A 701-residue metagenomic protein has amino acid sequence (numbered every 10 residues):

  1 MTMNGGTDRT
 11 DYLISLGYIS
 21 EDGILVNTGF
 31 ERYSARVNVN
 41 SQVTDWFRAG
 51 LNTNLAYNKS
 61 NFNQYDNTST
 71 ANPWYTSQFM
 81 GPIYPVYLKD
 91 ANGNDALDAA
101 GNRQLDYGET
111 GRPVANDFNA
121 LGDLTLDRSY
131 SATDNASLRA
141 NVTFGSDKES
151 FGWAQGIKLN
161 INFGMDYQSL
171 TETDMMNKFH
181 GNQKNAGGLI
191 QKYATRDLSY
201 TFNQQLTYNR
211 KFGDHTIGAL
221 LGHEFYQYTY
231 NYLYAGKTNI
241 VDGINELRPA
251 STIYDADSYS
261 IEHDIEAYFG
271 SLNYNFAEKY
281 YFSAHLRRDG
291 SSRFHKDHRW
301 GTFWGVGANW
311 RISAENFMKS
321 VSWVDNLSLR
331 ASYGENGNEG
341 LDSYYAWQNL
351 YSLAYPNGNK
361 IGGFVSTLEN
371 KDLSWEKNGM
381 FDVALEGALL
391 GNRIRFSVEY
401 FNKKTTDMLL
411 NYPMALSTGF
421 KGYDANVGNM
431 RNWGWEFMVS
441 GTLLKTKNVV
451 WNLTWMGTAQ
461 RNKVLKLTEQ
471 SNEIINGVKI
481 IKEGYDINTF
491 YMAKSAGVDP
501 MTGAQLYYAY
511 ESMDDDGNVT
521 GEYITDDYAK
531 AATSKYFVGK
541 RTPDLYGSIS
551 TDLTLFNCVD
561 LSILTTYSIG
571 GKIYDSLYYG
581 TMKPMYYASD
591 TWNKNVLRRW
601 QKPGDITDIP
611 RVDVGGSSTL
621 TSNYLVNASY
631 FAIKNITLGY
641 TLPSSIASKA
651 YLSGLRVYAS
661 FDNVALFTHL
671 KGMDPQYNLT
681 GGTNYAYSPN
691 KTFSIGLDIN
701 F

Functional and structural regions predicted by a protein language model:
M1-A35, F47, D134-A136: Outer-membrane beta-barrel translocator/receptor signature
L16-Y18, T53, T565-Y567, T637: A mature extracytoplasmic/lumenal domain signature
I24, S292-F294, I573: Extracytoplasmic/secreted cell-surface and envelope-processing proteins
R32, N38-F47, N52-Y57, Y65-D66 (+5 more regions): Extracellular/periplasmic, surface-exposed regions of secreted and cell-surface proteins
K178-H180: Short, conserved phosphate-binding/catalytic loop or strand-edge motifs used in phosphoryl-/nucleotidyl-transfer
G358-S366, K404-V427, T454, R461-T542 (+1 more regions): Surface-exposed, extracytoplasmic segments of Gram-negative outer-membrane nutrient-acquisition systems
